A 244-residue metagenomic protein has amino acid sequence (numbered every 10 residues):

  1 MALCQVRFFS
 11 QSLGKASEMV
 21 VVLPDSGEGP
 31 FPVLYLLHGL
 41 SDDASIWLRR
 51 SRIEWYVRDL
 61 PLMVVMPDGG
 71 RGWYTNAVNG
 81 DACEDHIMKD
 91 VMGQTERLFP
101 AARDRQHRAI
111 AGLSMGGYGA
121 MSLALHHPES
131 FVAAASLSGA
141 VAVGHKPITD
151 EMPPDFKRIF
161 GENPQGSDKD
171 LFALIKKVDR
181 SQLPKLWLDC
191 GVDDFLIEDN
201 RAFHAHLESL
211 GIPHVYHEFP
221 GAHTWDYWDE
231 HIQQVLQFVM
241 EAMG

Functional and structural regions predicted by a protein language model:
M1-G244: Non-catalytic cap/lid and distal C-terminal segments of serine-dependent acyl enzymes
